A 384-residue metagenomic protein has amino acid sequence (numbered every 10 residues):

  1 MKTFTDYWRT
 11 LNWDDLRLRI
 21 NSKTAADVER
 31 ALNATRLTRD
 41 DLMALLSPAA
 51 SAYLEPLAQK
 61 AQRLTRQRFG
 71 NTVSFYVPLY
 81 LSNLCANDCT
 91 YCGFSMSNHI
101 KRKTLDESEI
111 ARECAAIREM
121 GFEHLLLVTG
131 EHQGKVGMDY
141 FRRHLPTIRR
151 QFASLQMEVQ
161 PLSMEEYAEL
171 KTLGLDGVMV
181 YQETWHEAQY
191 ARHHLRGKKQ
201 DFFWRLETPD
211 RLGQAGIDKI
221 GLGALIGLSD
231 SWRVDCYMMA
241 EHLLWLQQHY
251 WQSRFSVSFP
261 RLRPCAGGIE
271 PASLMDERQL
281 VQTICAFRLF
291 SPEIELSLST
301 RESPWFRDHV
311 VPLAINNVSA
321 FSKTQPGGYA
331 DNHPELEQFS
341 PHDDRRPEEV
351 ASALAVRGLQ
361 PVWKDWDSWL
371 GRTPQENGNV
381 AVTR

Functional and structural regions predicted by a protein language model:
M1-A50, Q248-R384: Auxiliary Fe-S-binding modules of radical SAM enzymes
A34, A61, C89, V180 (+4 more regions): Conserved, mostly hydrophobic/aromatic
P56-N98, R102-L126, D176: N-terminal pre-triad scaffold of radical SAM enzymes
Q67-V73, G121-E123, Q151-L155, G174-D176 (+3 more regions): Short, well-ordered coil/turn segments that N-cap beta-strands
C89, E123-L125, G137-I226: Radical SAM/AdoMet-radical enzyme domain recognition
R118, R142-R150, K171, G213 (+3 more regions): Surface-exposed amphipathic alpha-helices with a cationic face
L125, H132-K135, E158, L195-G197 (+3 more regions): Conserved strand-turn element in the central/C-terminal portion of the radical SAM core barrel that lines
M164-T172, S229-L244, S303-L313: Catalytic cores of alpha/beta
